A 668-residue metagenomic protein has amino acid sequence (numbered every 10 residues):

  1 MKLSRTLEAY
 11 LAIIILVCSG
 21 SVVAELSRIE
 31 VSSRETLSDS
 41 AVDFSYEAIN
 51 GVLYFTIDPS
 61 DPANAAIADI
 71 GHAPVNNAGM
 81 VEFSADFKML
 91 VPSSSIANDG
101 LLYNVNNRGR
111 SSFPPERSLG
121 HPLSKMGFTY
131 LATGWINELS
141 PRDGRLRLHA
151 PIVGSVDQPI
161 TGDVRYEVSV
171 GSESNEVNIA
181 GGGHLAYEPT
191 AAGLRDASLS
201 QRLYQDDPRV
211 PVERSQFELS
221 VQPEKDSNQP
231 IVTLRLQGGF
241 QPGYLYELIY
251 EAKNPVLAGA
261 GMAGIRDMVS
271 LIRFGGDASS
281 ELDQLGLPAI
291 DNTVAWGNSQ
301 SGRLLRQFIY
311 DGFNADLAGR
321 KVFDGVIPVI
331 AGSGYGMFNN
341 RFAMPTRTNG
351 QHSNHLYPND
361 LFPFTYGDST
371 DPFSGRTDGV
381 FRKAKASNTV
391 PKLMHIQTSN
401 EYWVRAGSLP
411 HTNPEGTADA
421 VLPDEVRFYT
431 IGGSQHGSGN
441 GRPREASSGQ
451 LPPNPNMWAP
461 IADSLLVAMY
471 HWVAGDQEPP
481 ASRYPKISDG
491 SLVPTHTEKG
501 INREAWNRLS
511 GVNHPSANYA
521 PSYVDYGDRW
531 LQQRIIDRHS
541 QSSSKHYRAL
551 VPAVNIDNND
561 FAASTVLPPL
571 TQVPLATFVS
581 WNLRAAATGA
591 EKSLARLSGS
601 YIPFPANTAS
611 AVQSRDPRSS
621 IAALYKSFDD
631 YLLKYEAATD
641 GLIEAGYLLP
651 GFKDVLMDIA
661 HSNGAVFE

Functional and structural regions predicted by a protein language model:
M1-L11: Bacterial N-terminal signal peptides that target proteins for export
I13-L16: Short, linear, compositionally biased motifs with a strong N-terminal bias
C18-G20: N-terminal signal peptide c-region/cleavage motif recognized by signal peptidases
E25-E668: C-terminal His-loop and adjacent cap/lid subdomain of alpha/beta-hydrolase
